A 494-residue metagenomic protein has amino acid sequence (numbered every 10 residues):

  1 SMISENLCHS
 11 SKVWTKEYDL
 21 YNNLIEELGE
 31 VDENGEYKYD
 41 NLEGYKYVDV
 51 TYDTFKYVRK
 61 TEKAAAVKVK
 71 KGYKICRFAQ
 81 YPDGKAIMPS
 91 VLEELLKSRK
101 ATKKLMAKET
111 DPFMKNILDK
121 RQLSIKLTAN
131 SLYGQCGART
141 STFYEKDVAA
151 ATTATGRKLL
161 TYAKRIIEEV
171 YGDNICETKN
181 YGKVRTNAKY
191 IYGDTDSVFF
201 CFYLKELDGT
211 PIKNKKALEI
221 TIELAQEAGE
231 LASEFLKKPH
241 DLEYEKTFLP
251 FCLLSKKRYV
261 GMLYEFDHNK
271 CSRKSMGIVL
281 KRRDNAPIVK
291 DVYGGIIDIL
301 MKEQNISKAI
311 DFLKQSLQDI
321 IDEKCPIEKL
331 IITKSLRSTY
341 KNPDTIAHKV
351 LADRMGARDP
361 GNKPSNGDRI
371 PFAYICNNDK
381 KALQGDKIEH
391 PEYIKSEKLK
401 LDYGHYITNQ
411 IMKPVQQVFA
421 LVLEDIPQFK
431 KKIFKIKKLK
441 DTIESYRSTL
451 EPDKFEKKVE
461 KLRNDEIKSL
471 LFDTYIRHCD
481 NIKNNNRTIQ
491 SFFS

Functional and structural regions predicted by a protein language model:
S1-V91, K100, T110-T128, E145-T195 (+1 more regions): DNA-dependent DNA polymerase catalytic subunits
M106, G134-T140, K146, A150 (+1 more regions): Phosphodiester-processing cores and adjacent nucleic acid-binding clamps
L127-S131, Q135: C-terminal reverse transcriptase regions that engage the nucleic-acid substrate
